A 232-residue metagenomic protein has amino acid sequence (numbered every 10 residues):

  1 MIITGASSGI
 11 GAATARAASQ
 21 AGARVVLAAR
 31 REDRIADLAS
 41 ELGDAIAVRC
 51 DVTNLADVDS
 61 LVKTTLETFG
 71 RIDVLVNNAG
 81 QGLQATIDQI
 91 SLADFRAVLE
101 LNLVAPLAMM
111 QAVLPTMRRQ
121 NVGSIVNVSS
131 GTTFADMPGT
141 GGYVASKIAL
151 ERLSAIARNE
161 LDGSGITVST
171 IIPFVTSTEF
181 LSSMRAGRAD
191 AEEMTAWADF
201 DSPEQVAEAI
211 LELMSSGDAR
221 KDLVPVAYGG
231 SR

Functional and structural regions predicted by a protein language model:
S7-S8: Conserved glycine-rich cofactor-binding loop
C50-S60, L92: The beta1-alpha1 cofactor-binding region of Rossmann-like NAD(H)/NADP(H)-dependent oxidoreductases
T86-I87, D94-L99: Substrate-binding pocket helix/loop in short-chain dehydrogenase/reductase
D88, M137-G141: Active-site loop immediately N-terminal to the catalytic Tyr-X3-Lys motif of short-chain dehydrogenase/reductase
M110, S146: Active-site helix of classical SDR
S130: Residue(s) in the substrate-gating loop at a strand-loop-helix junction that position the organic substrate next
I166, T170-I171, A189-R232: C-terminal helical subdomain
